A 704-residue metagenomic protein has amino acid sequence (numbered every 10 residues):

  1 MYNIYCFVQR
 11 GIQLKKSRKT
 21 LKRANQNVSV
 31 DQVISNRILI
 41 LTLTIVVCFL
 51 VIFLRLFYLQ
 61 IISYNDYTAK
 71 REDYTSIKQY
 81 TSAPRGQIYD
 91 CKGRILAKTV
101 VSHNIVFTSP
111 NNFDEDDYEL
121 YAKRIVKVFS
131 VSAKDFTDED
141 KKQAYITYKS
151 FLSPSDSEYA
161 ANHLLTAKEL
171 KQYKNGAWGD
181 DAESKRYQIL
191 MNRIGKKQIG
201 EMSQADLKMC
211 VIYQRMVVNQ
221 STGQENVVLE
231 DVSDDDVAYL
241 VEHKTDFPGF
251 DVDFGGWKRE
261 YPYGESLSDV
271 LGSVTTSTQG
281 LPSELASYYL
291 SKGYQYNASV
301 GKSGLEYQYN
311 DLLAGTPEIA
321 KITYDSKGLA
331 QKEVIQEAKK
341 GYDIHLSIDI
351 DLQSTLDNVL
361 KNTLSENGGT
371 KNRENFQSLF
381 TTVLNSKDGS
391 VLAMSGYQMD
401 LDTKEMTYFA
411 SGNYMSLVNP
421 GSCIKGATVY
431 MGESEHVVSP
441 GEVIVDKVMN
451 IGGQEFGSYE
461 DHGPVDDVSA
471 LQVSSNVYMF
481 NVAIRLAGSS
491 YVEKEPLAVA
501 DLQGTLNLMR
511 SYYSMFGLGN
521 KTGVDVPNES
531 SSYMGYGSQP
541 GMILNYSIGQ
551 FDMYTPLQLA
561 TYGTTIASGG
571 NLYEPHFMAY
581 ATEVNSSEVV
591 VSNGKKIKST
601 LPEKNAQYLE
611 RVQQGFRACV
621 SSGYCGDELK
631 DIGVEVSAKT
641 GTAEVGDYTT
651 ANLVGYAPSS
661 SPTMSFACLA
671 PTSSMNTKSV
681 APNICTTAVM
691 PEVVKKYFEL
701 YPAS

Functional and structural regions predicted by a protein language model:
Y2-D311, G315-L329, Q336, M399 (+3 more regions): Membrane-proximal periplasmic segments of bacterial cell-envelope enzymes, especially penicillin-binding proteins
S63, T68-T81, L352-E374: Short, basic/aromatic recognition patches
R85-Y89, P248-D253, E366-N385: Short N-terminal helix-loop-first-beta-strand/juxtamembrane motif that initiates sensory/input modules
A97, H103, H163, I322-K339 (+4 more regions): Beta-lactam-recognizing serine transpeptidase/beta-lactamase-like catalytic domain environment
N310, A314-P317, D325, D357-S365 (+5 more regions): Amphipathic, well-packed alpha-helical segments that form the structural scaffold of globular domains
T672-T686: A short acidic/glycine-rich loop-to-helix N-cap element
T687-S704: Short, gly/Ser/Thr-rich active-site loops of penicillin-recognizing serine hydrolases
